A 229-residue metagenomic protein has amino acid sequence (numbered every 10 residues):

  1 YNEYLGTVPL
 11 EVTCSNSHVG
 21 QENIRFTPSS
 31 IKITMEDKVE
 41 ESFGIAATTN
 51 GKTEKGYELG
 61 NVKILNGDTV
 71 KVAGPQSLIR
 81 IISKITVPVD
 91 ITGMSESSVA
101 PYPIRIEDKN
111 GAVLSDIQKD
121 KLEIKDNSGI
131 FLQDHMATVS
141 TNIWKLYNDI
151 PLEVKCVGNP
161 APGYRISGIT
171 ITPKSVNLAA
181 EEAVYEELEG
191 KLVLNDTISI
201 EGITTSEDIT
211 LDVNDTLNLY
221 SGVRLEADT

Functional and structural regions predicted by a protein language model:
Y1-T229: Structured interface patches
